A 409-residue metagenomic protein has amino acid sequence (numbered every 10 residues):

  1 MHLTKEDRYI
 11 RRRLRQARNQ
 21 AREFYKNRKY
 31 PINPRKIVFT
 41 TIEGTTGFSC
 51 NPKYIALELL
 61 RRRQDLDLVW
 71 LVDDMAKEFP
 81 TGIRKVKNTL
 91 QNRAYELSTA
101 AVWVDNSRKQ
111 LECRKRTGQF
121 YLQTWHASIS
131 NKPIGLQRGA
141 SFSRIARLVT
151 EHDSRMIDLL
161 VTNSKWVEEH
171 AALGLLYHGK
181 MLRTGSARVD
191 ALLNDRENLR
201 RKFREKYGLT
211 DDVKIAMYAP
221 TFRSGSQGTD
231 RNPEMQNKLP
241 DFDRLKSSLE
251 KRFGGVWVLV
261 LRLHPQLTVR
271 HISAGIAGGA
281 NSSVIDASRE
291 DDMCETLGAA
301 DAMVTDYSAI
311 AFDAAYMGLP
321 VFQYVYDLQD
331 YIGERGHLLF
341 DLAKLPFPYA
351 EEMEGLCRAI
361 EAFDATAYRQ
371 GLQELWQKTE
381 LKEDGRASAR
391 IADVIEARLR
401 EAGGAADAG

Functional and structural regions predicted by a protein language model:
M1-E96: N-terminal pre-catalytic "stem/leader" segment of glycosyltransferase-like enzymes
H2-R22, N131-A140, R144-R231, P265 (+1 more regions): A nucleotide-sugar donor-handling region in carbohydrate enzymes
G47-R63, A187-G275, A350-E352, E383 (+1 more regions): Conserved catalytic-core segment of nucleotide-activated headgroup transferases in glycan assembly
K53-L57, M75, P80-L148: Extended catalytic core of nucleotide-activated donor transferases of GT-like folds
V86-V102, V260, P265-F312: Donor nucleotide-activated moiety binding/catalytic core segment of transferases that use nucleotide-activated donors
W103-W125, I129-K132, E290-R335: A donor-sugar binding/catalytic signature common to diverse glycosyltransferases and related nucleotide-sugar
A309-T379: Catalytic binding pocket for nucleotide-activated donors in carbohydrate/polymer assembly enzymes
D384-G409: C-terminal alpha-helical cap of glycosyltransferases
